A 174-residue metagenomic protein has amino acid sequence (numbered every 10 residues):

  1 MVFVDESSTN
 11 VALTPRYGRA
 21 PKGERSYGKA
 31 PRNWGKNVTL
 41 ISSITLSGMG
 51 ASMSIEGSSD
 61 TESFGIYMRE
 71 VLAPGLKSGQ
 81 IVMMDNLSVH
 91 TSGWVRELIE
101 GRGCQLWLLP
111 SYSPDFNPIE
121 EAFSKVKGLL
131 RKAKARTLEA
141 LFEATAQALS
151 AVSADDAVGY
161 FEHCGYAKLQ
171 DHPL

Functional and structural regions predicted by a protein language model:
M1-L174: Short functional hotspots at interaction and active-site rims
